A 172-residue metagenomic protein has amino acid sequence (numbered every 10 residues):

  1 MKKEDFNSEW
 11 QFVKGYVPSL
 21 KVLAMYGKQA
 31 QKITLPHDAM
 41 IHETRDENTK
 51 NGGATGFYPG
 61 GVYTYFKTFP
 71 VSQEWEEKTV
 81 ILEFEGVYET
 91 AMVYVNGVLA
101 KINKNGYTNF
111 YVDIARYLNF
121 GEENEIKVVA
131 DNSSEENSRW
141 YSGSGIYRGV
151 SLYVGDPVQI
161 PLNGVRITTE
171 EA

Functional and structural regions predicted by a protein language model:
M1-P36: Hydrophobic alpha-helical membrane-insertion signals
E4, S8-V17, A54-T168: Accessory beta-strand-rich segments of carbohydrate-active enzymes
T34-M40, N48: Juxtamembrane "anchor/assembly" segments of surface/extracellular structural proteins
T44-T55: N-terminal glycine-rich cofactor-binding segment
